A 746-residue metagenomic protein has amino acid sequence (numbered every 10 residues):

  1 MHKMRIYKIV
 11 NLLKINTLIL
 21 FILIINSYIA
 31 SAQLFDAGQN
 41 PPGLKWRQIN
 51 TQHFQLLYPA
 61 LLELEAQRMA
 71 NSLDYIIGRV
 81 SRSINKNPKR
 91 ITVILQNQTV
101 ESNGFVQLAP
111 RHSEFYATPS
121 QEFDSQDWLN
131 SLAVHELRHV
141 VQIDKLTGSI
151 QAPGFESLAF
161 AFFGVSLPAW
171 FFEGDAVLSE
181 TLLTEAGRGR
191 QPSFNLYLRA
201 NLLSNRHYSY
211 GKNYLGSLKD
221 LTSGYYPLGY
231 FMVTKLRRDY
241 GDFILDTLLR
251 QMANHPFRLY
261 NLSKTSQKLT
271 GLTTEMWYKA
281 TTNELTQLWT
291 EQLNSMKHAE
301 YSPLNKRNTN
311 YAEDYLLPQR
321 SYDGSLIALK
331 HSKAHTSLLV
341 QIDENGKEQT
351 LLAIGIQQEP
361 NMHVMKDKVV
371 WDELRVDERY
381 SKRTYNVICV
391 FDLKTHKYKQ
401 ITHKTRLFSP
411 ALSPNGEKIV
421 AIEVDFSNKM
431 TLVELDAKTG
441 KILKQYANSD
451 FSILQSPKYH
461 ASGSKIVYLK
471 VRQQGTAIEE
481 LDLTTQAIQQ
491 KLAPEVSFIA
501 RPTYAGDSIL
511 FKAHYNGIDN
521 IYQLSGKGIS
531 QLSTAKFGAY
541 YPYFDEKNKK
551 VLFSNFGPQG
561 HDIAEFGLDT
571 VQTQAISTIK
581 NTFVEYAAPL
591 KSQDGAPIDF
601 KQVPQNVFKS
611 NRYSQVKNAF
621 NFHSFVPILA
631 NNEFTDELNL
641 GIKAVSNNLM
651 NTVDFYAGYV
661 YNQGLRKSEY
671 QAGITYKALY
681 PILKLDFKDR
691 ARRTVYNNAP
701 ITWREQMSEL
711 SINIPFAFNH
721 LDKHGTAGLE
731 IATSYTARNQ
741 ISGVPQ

Functional and structural regions predicted by a protein language model:
A32-F162, S166-P168, N261: Juxtacatalytic substrate-recognition/specificity segment
D36-P41, D127-L132, V140, D144-T234 (+4 more regions): Acidic/His/Gly-enriched intrinsically disordered linker/tail segments that often contain short helix/coil "MoRF-like"
A37-N40, K45-Q48, L248-R250, N254-D367 (+1 more regions): Beta/coil-rich, acidic/histidine-enriched accessory regions frequently appended to metallopeptidases
G189, Y311-A312, K330-L339, A353-E359 (+11 more regions): A flexible loop/linker signature enriched in serine peptidases of the S9 family
N294, A513, G567-K684: Outer-membrane beta-barrel initiation region
S321-D323, V364-K366, P414-N415, A461-S462 (+2 more regions): Residue-level detector of Asp-centered blade-edge/turn motifs that repeat once per structural unit in beta-propeller
L326-I327, V369, I419-V420, I466 (+2 more regions): Hydrophobic beta-strand positions that form the internal "hydrophobic ladder" of WD40/Gbeta-like beta-propeller blades
K684-Q746: Transmembrane beta-strand segments of outer-membrane beta-barrel domains in Gram-negative and organellar OMPs
